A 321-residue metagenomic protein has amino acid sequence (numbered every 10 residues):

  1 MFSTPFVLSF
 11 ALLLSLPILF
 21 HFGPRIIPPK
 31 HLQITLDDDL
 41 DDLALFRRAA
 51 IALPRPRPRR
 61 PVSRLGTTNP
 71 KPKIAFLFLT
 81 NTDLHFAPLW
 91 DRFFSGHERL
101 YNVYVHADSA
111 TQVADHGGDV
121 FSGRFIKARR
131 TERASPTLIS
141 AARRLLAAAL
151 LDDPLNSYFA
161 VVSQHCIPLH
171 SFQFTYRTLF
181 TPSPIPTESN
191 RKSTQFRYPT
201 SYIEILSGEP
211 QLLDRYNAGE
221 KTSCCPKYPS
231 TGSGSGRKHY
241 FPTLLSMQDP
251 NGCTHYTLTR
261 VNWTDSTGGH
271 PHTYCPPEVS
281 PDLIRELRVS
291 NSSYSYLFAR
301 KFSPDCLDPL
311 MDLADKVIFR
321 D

Functional and structural regions predicted by a protein language model:
M1-D321: ER/Golgi luminal nucleotide-sugar-dependent glycosyltransferases, focusing on the catalytic module
